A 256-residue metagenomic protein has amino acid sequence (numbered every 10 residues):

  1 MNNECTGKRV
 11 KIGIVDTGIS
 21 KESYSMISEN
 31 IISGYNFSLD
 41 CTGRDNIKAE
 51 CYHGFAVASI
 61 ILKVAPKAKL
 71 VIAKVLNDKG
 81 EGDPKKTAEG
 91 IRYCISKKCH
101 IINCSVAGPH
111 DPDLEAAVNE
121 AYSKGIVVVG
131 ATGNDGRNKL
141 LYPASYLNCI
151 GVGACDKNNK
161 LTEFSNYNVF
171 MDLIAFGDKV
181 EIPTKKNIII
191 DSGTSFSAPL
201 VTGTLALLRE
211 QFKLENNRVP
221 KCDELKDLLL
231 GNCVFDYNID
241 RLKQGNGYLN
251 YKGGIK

Functional and structural regions predicted by a protein language model:
M1-K69, E89, S96, N158 (+1 more regions): Active-site core segment of subtilase-fold serine proteases
N2-G7, S59-K63, E81-N103, P112-V129 (+3 more regions): Mature extracellular/periplasmic domains of secretome proteins
V10, D16, L141-E210: Extracellular S/T/G-rich loop segment that most often corresponds to the catalytic His/Ser-adjacent loop
I19-S20, N77, G136: Short, glycine/acidic-enriched loop or turn micro-motifs at the edges of active sites
C41-F55, D135, I189-V201: Gly/Ser-rich catalytic serine loop of serine hydrolases
I61, A73-L76, G177-Y248: Hydrolase catalytic cores
K74, N103-A107, A131-T132, G153-A154 (+1 more regions): A cross-family glycoside hydrolase active-site/sugar-binding cleft signature
I95, C99-V106, P112, K124 (+3 more regions): C-terminal subdomain of the subtilisin-like protease fold in secreted/lumenal serine endopeptidases
